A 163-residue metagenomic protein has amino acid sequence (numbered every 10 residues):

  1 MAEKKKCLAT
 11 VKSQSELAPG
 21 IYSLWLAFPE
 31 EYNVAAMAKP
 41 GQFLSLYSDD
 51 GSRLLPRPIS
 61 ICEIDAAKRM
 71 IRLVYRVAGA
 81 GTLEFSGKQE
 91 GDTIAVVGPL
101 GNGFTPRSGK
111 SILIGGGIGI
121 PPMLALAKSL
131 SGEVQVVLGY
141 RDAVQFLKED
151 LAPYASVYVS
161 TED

Functional and structural regions predicted by a protein language model:
A2-E90: Ferredoxin-reductase
A80-D163: FNR/FR-type flavoprotein reductase catalytic core
